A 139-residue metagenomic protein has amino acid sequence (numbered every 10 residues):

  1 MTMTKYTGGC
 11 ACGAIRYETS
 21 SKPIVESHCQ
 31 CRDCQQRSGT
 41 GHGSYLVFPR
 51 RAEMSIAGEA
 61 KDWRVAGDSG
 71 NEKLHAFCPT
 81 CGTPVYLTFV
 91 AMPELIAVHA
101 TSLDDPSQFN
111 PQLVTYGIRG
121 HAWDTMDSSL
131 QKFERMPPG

Functional and structural regions predicted by a protein language model:
M1-G139: A short Gly-Trp-Pro
